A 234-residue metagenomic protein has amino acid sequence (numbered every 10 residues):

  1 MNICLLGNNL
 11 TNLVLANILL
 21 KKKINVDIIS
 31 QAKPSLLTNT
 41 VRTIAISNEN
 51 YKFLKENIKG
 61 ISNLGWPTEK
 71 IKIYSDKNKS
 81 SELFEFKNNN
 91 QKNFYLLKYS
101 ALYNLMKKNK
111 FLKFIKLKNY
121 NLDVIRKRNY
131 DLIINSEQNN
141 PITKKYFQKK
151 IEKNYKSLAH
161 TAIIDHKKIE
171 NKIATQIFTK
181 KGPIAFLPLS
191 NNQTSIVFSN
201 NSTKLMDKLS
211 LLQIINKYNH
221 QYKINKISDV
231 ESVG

Functional and structural regions predicted by a protein language model:
C4-N8, I18-V41: Glycine-rich FAD pyrophosphate-binding loop
G7, S30, S75, I164 (+1 more regions): Short beta-strand/turn micro-motifs composed of small residues that flank or help shape donor/cofactor-binding pockets
N12-L13: N-terminal Rossmann-fold NAD(P) dinucleotide-binding loop
T38-I73: N-terminal FAD cofactor-binding segment of flavoenzymes
N48, T143-G182, S190-T194, I215-H220 (+1 more regions): Central beta-strand plus flanking loop segment that forms part of the substrate or channel wall within the catalytic
E56, W66-H160: Conserved N-terminal helical subregion
F186: An acidic/histidine-cluster motif and surrounding catalytic segment that typifies divalent-metal-assisted enzyme active
K204-G234: FAD/FMN-dependent oxidoreductases across multiple families
